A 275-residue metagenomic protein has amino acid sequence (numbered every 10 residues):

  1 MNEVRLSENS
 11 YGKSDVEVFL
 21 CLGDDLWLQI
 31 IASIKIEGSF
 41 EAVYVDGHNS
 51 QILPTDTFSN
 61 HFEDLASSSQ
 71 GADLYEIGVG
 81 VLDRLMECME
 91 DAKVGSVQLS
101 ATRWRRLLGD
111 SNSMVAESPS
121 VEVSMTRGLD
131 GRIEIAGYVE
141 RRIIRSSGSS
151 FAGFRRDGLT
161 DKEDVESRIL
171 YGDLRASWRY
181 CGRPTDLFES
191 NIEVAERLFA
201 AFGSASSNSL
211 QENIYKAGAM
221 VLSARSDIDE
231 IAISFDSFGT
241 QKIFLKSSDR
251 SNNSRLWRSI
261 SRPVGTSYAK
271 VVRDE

Functional and structural regions predicted by a protein language model:
M1-E275: N-terminal intrinsically disordered, cationic/polar leader segments that include organellar targeting peptides
